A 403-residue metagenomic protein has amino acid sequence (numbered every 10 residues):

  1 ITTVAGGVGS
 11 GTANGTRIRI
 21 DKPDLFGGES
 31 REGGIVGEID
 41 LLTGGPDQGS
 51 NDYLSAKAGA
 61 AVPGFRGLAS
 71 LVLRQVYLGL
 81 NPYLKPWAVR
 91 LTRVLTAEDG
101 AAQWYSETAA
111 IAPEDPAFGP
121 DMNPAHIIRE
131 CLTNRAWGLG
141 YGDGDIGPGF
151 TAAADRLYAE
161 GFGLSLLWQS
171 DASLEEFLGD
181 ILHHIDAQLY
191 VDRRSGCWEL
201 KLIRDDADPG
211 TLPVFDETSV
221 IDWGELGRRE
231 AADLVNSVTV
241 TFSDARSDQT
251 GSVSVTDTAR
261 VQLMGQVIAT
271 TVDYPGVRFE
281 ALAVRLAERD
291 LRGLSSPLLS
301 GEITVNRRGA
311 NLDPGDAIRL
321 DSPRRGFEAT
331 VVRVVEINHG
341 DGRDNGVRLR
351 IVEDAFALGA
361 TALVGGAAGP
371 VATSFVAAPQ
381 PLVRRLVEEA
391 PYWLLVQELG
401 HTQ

Functional and structural regions predicted by a protein language model:
I1-H183, R194, A269, R278-E280: Polar, S/T/G-rich
A117-Q403: C-terminal extracytoplasmic interaction modules
